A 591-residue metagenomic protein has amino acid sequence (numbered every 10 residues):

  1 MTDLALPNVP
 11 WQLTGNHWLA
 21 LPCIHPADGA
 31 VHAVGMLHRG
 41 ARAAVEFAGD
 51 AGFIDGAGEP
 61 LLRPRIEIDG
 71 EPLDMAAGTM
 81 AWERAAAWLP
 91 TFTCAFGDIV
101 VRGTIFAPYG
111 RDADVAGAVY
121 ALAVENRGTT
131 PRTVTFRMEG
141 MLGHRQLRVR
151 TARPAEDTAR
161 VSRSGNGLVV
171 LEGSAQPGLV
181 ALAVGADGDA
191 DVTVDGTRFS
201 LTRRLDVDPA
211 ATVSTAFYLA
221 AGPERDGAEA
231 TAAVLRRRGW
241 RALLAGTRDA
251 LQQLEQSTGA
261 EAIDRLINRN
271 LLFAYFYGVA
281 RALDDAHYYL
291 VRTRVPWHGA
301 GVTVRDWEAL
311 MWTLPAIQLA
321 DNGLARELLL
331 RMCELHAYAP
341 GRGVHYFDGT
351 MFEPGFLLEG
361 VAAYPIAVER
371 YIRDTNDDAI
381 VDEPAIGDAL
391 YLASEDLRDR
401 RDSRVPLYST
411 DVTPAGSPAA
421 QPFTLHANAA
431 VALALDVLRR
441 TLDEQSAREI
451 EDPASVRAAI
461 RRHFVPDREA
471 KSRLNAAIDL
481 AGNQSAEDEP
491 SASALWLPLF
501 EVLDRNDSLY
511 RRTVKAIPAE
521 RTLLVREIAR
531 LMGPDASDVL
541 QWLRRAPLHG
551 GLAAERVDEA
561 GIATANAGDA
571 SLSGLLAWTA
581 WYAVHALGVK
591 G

Functional and structural regions predicted by a protein language model:
M1-G259, G591: Terminal accessory carbohydrate-recognition/targeting modules of carbohydrate-active enzymes
M1-G58, G301-V304, P354-Y371, Q484-D504 (+1 more regions): C-terminal capping/lid segments that line or modulate ligand- or cofactor-binding pockets
M80-T91, Q252-W297: Conserved oxyanion/phosphate-binding beta-strand-loop segments in alpha/beta enzyme cores
T212-A233, H298, V344-A363, S394-E451 (+1 more regions): The feature captures the catalytic groove of carbohydrate-active enzymes
Q256-D264, I317-L329, I372-Y391, R440-A454 (+3 more regions): Structural helix-adjacent loops and short alpha-helical linkers that scaffold large soluble proteins
Y277-H298, L335-M351, R398-A420, A458-Q484 (+2 more regions): Glycine- and aromatic-rich loop/turn segments at beta-sheet edges
A300-S403, N428, N566-K590: Aromatic-rich carbohydrate-recognition surfaces in CAZymes
T303-D306, L392-T410, A420-N428, A432 (+1 more regions): Extended ligand-binding clefts on enzyme/binding-domain cores
